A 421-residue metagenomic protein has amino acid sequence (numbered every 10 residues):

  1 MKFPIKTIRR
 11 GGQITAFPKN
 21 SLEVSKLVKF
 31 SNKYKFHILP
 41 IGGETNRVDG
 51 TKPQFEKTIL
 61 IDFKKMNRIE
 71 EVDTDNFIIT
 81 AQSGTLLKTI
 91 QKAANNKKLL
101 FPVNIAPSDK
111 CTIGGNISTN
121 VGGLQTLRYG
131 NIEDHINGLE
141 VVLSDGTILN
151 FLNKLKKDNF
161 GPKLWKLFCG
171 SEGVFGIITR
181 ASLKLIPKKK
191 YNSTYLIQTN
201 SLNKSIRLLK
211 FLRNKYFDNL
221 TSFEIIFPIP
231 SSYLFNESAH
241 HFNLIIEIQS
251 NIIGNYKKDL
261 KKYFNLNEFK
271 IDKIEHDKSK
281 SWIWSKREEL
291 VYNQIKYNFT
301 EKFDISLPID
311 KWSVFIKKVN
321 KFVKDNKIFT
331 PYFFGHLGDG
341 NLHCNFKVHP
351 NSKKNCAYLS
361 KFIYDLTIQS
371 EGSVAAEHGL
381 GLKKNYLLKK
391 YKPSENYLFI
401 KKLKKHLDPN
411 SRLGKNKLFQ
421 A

Functional and structural regions predicted by a protein language model:
M1, P187, S193, I197-Q198 (+3 more regions): C-terminal substrate-recognition/cap domain of FAD-linked oxidoreductases
M1-K29, N46-F77, A106, I226-L234 (+3 more regions): N-terminal flexible segment immediately upstream of the FAD-binding catalytic core in FAD-dependent oxidoreductases
M1-K6, K33-F36, F264-K280, Q369-V374 (+1 more regions): N-terminal accessory segments
F36, L99, I328-F329, G372 (+1 more regions): Short glycine/serine/threonine/alanine-rich loop segments
G42, N104-P107, P331-N341, S370-G381 (+1 more regions): Core alpha/beta catalytic barrel or barrel-like domain that forms the active/cofactor pocket in diverse metabolic
R68-E224, L413: FAD-binding subdomain of flavoenzyme oxidoreductases
T147, N385-A421: Activity-critical C-terminal alpha-helical subdomain
